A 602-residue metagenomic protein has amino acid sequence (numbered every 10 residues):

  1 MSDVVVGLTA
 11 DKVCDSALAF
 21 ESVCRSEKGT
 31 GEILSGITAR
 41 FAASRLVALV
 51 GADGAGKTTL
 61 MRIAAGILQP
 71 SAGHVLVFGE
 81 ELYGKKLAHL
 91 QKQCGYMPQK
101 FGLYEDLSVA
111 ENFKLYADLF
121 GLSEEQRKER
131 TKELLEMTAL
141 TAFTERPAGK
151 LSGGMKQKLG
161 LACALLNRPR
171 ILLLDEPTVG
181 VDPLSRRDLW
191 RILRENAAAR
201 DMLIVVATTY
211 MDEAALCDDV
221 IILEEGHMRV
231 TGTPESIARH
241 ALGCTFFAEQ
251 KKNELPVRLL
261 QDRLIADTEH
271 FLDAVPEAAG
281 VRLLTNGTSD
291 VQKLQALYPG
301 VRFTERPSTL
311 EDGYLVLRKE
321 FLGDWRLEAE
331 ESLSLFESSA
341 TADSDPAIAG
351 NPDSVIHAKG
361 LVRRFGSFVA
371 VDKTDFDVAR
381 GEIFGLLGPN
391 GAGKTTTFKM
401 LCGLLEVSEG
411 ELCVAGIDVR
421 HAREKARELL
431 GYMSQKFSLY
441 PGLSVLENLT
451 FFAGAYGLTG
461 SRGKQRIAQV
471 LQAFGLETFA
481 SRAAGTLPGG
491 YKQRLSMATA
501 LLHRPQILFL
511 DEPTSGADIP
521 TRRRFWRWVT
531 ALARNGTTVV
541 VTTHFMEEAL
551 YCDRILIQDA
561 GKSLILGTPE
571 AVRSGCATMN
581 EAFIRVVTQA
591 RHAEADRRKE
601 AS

Functional and structural regions predicted by a protein language model:
V50-A52, L387-P389: The feature captures the beta-strand-to-loop junction immediately N-terminal to the Walker
A65, C402: Helix-to-loop junction immediately C-terminal to a conserved catalytic motif
G73-Y83, H89-L90, G410-D418, K425-A426: Conserved ABC transporter NBD signature motif
K114, D118, E125-F143, T450 (+2 more regions): Conserved ABC ATPase "signature" region
L172-E176, L508-D511: Catalytic Walker B motif of ABC-type/P-loop ATPase nucleotide-binding domains
I192-G287, R527-V541, M546-H592: ABC transporter nucleotide-binding domain
